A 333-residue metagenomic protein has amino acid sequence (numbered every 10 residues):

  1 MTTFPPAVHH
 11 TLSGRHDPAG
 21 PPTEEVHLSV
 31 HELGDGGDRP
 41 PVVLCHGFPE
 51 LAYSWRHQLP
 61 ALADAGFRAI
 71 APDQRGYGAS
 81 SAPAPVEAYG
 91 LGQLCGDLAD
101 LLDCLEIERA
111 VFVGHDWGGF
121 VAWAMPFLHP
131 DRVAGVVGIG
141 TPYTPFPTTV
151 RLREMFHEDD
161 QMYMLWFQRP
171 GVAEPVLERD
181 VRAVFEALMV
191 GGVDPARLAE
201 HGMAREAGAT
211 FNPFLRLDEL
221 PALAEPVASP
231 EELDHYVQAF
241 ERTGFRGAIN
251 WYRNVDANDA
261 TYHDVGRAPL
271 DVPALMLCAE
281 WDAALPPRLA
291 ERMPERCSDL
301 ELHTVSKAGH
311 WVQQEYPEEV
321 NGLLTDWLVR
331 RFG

Functional and structural regions predicted by a protein language model:
T2-H9, S13-H16, L28, P41 (+3 more regions): Flexible "cap/lid" subdomain of the alpha/beta-hydrolase fold that forms the substrate-access gate
T23-L33: A short loop-to-beta-strand scaffold at the N-terminal edge of the catalytic core in hydrolase folds
L33-S81: Conserved HGGG/HGGXW glycine-rich cap/lid loop of the alpha/beta-hydrolase fold
G36-G37, L105-E108, R331: Glycine-rich phosphate-binding loop signature in dinucleotide/nucleotide-binding domains
G47, G90, G244, E315-Y316: Active-site helix-initiating loop/hinge in glycosyltransferases
F48, A52-W55, W117, W123 (+3 more regions): Signature tryptophan residues that serve as conserved aromatic anchors
P49, Q74-G78, Y143, D282 (+1 more regions): Alpha/beta-hydrolase active-site loop signature
L300-G333: Catalytic active-site module of serine/aspartate enzymes centered on a nucleophile-bearing elbow/loop
